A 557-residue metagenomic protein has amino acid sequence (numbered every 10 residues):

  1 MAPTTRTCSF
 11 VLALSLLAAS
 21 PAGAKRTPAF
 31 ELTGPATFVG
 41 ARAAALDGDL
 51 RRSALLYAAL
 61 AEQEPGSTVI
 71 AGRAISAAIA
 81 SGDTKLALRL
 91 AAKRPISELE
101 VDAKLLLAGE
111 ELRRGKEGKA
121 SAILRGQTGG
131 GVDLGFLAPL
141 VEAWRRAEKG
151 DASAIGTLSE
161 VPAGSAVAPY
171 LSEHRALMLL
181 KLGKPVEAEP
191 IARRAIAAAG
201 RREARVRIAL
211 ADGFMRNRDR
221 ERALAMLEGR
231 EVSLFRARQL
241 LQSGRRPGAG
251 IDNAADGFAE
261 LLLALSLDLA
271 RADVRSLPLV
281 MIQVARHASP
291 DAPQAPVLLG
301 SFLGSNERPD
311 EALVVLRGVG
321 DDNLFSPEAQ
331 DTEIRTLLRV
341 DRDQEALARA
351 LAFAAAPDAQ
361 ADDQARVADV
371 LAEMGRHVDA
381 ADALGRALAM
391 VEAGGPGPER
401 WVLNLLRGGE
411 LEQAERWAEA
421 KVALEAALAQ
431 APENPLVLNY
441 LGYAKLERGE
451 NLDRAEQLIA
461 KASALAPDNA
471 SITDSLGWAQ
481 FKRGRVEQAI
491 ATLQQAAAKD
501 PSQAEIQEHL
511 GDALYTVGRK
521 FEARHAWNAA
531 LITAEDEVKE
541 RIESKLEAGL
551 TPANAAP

Functional and structural regions predicted by a protein language model:
P21-A91, E98-D102, A122, L241-Q242 (+3 more regions): N-terminal leader/linker segments that initiate helical-solenoid repeat arrays
A29-T37, D49, E64-A71, I96-L106 (+14 more regions): Generic helix N-cap/helix-start motif at coil->alpha-helix transitions
R42, S76, G109, E142-W144 (+10 more regions): Residue-level recognition of tetratricopeptide repeat
D47, S81, R114, K149-G150 (+10 more regions): Structural motif corresponding to the intra-repeat A-B loop/turn of tetratricopeptide repeats
L56, T84-I96, E117-G129, D151-G164 (+11 more regions): Alpha-helical repeat scaffolds
P95-L99, T128-V132, D212-R236, A389 (+1 more regions): TPR/TPR-like (Sel1-like) alpha-helical repeat modules
A143-W144, Y440-A498: Alpha-helical adaptor scaffolds
A249-L261, A504, T516-P557: Terminal, low-structured helical/coil segments at or just beyond the last alpha-helical repeat
